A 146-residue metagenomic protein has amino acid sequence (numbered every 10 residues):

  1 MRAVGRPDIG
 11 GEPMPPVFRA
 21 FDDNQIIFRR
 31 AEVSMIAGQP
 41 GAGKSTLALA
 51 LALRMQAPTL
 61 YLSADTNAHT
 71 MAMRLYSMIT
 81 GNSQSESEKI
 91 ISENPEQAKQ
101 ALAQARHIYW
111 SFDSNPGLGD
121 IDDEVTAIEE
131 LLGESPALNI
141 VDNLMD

Functional and structural regions predicted by a protein language model:
M1-N82: The Walker A/P-loop phosphate-binding site
T59-D146: Conserved inter-motif catalytic segment of the P-loop NTP-binding fold
